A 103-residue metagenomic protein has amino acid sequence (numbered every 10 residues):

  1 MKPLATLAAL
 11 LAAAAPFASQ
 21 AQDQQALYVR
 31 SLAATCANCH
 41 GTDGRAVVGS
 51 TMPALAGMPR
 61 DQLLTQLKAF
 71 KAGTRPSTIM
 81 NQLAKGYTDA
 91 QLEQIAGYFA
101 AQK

Functional and structural regions predicted by a protein language model:
M1-D23, K103: N-terminal export/targeting leaders of redox proteins
A13-A33, T51, A69: Electrostatic cytochrome c docking/interface patches
Q22, M58, Q66, Q91-Q94 (+1 more regions): Glutamine-centric residue-chemistry signal
L27-V29, G44-K71, N81, K85: Gly/Gly-Pro-rich "capping" loops immediately C-terminal to redox-active cysteine motifs in periplasmic/lumenal
A34-T42, I95: The canonical Cys-X-X-Cys-His
A37, T65-K68, G97: Generic alpha-helical structural context detector
H40-R45, A100-A101: Detector for the c-type heme attachment site
R75, A84-K103: C-terminal capping alpha-helices of c-type cytochrome domains
